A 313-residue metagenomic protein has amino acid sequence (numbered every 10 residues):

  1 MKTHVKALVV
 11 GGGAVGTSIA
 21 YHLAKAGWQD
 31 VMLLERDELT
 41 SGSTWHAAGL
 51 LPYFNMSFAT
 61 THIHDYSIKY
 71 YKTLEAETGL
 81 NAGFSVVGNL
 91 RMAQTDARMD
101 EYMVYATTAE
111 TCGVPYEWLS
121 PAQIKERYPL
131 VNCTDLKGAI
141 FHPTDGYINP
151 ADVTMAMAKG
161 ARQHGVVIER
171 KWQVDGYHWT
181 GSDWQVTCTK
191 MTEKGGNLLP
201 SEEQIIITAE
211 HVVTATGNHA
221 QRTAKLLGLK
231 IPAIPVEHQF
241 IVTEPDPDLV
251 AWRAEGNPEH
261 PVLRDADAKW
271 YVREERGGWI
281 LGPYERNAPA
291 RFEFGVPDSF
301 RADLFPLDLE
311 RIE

Functional and structural regions predicted by a protein language model:
K2-V15, M32: Beta1/beta-strand and adjacent pyrophosphate-binding region of the FAD-binding site in flavoprotein oxidoreductases
G12-G13, T17, R36, T216: Glycine-rich Rossmann-fold phosphate-binding loop(s) that bind the pyrophosphate of adenine dinucleotide cofactors
A24-W45: Glycine-rich FAD pyrophosphate-binding loop
G49-R127, D267-V272, R276-G278: Dinucleotide-binding Rossmann-like beta1-alpha1 core, especially the glycine-rich loop that anchors the ADP
F58, H62-D65, M92-E101, F141-Q163 (+2 more regions): Short beta-strand to alpha-helix junction loop
F141-H211, H219: Helical element adjacent to the flavin cofactor pocket in flavoenzyme catalytic cores
N197-E259: Central helical "cap/lid" subdomain
K230, D246-E313: Active-site lid/adjacent beta-loop-alpha segment flanking the redox-cofactor pocket in flavoenzymes
